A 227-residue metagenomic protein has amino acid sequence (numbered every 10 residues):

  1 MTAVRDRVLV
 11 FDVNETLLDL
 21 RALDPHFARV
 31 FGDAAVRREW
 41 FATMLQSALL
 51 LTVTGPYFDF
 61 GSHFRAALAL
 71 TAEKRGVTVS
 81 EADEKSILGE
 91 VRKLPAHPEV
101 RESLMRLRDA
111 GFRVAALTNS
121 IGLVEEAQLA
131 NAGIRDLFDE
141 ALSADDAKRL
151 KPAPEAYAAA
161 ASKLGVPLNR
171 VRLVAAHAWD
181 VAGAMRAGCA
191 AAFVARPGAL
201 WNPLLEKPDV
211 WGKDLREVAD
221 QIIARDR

Functional and structural regions predicted by a protein language model:
M1-D6, M105, L117, I121-R227: Asp-based, Mg2+/Mn2+-dependent phosphohydrolase catalytic module
T2-L45: Active-site neighborhood of HAD-like aspartate-dependent phosphohydrolases
D24, R37, F41, G61-A69 (+1 more regions): An amphipathic alpha-helix signature
D33-E39, R75-K85, L168: Short, surface-exposed acidic
A48-S86: A metal-dependent, Asp-based hydrolase signature
S86-R92: Surface-exposed cleft-lining segments at the edges of enzyme active sites
L94-H97: Conserved beta-strand/loop elements of the cytosolic catalytic core of P-type E1-E2 ATPases, chiefly in the P-domain
E99-G111: Catalytic-core regions built around general acid/base machinery
